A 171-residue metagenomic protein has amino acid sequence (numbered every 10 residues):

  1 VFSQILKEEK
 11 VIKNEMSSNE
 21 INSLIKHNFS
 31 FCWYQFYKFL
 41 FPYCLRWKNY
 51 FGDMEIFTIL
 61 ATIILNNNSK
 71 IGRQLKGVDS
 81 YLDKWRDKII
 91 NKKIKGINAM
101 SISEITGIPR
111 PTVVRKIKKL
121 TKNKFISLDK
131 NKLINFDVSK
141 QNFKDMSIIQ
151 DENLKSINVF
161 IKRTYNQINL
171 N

Functional and structural regions predicted by a protein language model:
V1-I5, N98, F125, K130-N153: Short, cationic-aromatic polyanion-contact patches
F2-E20, P42-C44, I148-N171: Amphipathic alpha-helical dimerization/coiled-coil segments that flank or bridge DNA-binding/regulatory modules
L6-A61: N-terminal leader segment of winged-helix/HTH proteins
Y50-I56, N66-K84: Short helix-coil-helix linker/hinge
I63-N67, T164: Generic structural signal for hydrophobic core residues of well-folded globular domains
R86-I89, I94-E104, L120: A short alpha-helical element within helix-turn-helix/winged-helix DNA-binding domains across DNA-binding proteins
I102, V113-K116, I126-S127: Conserved catalytic-core segments centered on acid/base and nucleophilic motifs
G107-K122: Short amphipathic alpha-helical interaction segments
